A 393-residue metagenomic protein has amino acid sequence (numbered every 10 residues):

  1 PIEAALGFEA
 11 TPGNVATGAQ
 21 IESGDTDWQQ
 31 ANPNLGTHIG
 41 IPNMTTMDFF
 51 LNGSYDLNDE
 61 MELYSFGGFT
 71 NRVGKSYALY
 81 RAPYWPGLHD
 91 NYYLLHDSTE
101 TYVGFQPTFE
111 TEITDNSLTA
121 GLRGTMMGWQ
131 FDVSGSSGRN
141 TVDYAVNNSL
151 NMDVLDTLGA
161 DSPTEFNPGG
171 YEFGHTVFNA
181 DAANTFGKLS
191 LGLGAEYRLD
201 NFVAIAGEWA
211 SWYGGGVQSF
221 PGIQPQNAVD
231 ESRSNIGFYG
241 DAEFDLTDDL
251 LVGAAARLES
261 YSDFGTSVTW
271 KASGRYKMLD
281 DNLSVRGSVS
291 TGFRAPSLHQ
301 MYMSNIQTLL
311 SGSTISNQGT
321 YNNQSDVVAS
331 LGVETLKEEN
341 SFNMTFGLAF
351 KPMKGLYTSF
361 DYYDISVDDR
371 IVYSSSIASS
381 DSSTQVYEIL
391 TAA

Functional and structural regions predicted by a protein language model:
P1-A78, P83-H89, L94-S98, V103 (+1 more regions): Transmembrane beta-barrel wall of Gram-negative outer-membrane proteins
I2-E9, S76-D90, V142, N147-L158 (+4 more regions): Flexible, surface-exposed loop regions and adjacent strand-edge segments of Gram-negative outer-membrane beta-barrel
T46, I223-N235, M278, G292-S359 (+1 more regions): Outer-membrane beta-barrel signature, preferentially recognizing the C-terminal barrel domain of Gram-negative
M47, F69-V73, M126-G128, S137-T141 (+8 more regions): Transmembrane beta-strands of outer-membrane beta-barrel pores
M47-L51, T114-A120, G174-A180, I236-A242 (+4 more regions): Hydrophobic, lipid-facing positions within transmembrane beta-strands of outer-membrane proteins
E60-L63, G128-F131, K188-L191, D249-V252 (+2 more regions): Repeated loop/turn-to-beta-strand initiation elements of outer-membrane beta-barrel proteins
H96-T99, F105-T119, G124, S137 (+3 more regions): Outer-membrane beta-barrel transmembrane domain signature of Gram-negative proteins, especially the mid-to-C-terminal
H175-N179, F220-P221, E231, K337 (+1 more regions): Outer membrane beta-barrel strand-and-loop segments of large Gram-negative receptors, especially TonB-dependent
